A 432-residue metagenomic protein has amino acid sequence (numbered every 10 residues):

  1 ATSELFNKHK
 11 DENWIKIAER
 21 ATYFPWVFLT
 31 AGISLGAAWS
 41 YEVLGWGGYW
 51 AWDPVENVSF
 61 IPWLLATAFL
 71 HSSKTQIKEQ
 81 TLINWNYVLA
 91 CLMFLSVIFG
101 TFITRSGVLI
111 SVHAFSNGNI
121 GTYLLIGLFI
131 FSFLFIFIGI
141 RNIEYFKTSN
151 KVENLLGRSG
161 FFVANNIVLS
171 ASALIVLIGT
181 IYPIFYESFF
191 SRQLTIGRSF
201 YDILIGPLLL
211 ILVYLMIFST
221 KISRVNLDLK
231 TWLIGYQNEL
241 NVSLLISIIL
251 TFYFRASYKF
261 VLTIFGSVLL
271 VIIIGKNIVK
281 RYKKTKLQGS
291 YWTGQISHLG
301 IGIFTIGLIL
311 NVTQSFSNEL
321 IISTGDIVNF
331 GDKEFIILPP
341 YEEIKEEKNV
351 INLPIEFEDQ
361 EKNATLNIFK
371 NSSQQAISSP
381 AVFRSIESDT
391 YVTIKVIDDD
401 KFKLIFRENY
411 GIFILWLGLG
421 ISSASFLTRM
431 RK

Functional and structural regions predicted by a protein language model:
A1-A37: A conserved hydrophobic secondary-structure block that centers on an alpha-helix together with its immediately flanking
A1-F6, I61-K74, L308-L310: Membrane-interfacial alpha-helical segments at the cytosolic side of multi-pass membrane proteins
A31-S40, S96-T104, I175-P183: C-terminal TM-helix exit segments that contain a strictly Trp-centered aromatic cap at the helix terminus
L35-E56, G107-F115: Interfacial helix-loop-helix junctions of multi-pass membrane proteins
P54-I61, V97, S111, F115-G331 (+2 more regions): Contiguous transmembrane helix-bundle modules in multi-pass membrane proteins
F60, A66, L70-I83, Y87-T104 (+1 more regions): Transmembrane-helix bundle segments that line or gate the permeation/cavity pathway in multi-pass membrane proteins
N329-N409, I414-I421: Extracytosolic and intramembrane catalytic regions of membrane-associated proteins in envelope/secretory systems
